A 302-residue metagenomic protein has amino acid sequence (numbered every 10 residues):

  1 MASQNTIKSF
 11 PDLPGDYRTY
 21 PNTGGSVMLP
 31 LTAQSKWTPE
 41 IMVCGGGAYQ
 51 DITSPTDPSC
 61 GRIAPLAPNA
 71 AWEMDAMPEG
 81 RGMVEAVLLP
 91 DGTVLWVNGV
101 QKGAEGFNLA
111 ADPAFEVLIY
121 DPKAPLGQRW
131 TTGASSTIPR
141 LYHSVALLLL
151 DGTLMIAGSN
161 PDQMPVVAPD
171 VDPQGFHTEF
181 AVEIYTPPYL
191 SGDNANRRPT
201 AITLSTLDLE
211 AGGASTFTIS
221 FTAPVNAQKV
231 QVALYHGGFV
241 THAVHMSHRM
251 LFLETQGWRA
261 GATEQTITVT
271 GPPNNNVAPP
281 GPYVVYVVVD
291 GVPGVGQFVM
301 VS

Functional and structural regions predicted by a protein language model:
M1-A104: Beta-propeller domains
M1-A2, T56-A67, L109-P125, P169-L190: Beta-propeller blade signature
P14-N22, A70-E85, P113-E116, K123-L149 (+1 more regions): Conserved blade-ending motifs and adjacent loop-strand segments that build the rim/top face of beta-propeller domains
L31, G46-A48, G99-Q101, D151 (+4 more regions): Short loop/turn segments immediately following the C-termini of beta-strands
P39-S54, G99-A114, S159-E179: Short, conserved, GDST-rich strand-edge loop motifs in beta-rich repeat architectures
R140-T203, Q231, Y286-P293: Blade-level signature of beta-propeller repeat domains, shared across WD40, Kelch, NHL, RCC1 and BNR/Asp-box propellers
G192-L234, F298-S302: Beta-strand/beta-sandwich contexts
A214-V292: Immunoglobulin-like IPT/TIG beta-sandwich domains and homologous Ig-like subdomains
